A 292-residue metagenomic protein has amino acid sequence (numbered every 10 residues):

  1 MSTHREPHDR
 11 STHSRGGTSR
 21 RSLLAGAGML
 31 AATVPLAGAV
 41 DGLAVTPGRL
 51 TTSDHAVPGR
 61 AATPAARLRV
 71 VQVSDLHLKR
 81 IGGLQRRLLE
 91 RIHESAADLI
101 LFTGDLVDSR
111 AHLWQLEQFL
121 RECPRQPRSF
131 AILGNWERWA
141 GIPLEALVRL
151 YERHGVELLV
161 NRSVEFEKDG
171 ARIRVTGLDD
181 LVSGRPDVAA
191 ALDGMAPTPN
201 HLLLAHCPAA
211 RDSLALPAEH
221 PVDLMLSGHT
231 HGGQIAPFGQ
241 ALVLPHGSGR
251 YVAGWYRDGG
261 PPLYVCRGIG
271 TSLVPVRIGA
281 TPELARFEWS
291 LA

Functional and structural regions predicted by a protein language model:
M1-T18: N-terminal secretory signal peptides
T18, L36-V71, K79, G83 (+1 more regions): C-terminal segment of N-terminal export signals and the immediately downstream linker at the start of the mature
T18-A32: N-terminal export leaders
P58-V71, V164-V175, R257-P262: Beta-strand-turn-beta hairpins that frame and shape the catalytic cleft of phosphate-ester-processing enzymes
R69-R149, H154-E157: Membrane-embedded segments
V73-S74, I100-G104, S129-N135, L159-N161 (+3 more regions): Active-site neighborhood of phospho(di)ester-bond hydrolases with catalytic His/Asp-centered motifs
G141-V156, R162, K168-S213, R277-I278: Binuclear metal-dependent hydrolase catalytic cores centered on His/Asp/Glu-rich metal-binding motifs
P208-E288: Conserved beta-sheet core of the metallophosphoesterase superfamily
